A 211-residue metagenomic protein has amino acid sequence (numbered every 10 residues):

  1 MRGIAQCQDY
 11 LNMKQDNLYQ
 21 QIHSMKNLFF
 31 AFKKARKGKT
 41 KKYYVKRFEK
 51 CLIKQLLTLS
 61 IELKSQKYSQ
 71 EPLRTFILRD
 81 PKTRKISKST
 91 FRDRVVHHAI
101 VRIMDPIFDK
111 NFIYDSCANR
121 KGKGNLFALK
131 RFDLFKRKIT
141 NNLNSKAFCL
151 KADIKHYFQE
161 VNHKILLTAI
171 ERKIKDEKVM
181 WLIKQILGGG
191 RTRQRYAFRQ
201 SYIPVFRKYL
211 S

Functional and structural regions predicted by a protein language model:
M1-L57: Non-catalytic, polymerase-adjacent accessory regions of viral genome-replication enzymes
M1-Q8, N12-L18, I103-Q159: Active-site-proximal segment of RNA-dependent polymerases
K34-R47, F76-S87, I113-D115: Glycine-/proline-rich flexible loop or hinge segments
F48, R120-G122, R199-I203: Conserved, non-catalytic sequence blocks in retroelement Pol enzymes and Pol-derived host proteins
Q55, E62, F135, I139-S211: Conserved polymerase palm-domain catalytic core
L59-K82, V95, R102, K136-R137 (+1 more regions): Reverse-transcriptase-like RNA-dependent polymerase core
R84-I113, R193-S211: Conserved pre-motif C helix in the palm subdomain of viral-like polymerases
